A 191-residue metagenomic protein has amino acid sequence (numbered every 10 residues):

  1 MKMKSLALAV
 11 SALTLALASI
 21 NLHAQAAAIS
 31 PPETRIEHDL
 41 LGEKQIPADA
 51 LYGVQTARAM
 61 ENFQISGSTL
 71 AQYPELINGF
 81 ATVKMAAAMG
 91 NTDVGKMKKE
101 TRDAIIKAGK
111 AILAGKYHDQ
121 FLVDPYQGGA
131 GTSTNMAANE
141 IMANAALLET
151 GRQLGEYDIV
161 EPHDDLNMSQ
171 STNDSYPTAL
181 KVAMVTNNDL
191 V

Functional and structural regions predicted by a protein language model:
M1-M3: N-terminal secretory signal peptides that target proteins for export/translocation
S5-A7, L17, Q25-V191: Conserved, well-structured ligand/cofactor-binding cores
L8-A12: Sec-dependent N-terminal signal peptides
T14-I20: Residue-level signal for alpha-helical transmembrane segments in multi-pass membrane proteins
